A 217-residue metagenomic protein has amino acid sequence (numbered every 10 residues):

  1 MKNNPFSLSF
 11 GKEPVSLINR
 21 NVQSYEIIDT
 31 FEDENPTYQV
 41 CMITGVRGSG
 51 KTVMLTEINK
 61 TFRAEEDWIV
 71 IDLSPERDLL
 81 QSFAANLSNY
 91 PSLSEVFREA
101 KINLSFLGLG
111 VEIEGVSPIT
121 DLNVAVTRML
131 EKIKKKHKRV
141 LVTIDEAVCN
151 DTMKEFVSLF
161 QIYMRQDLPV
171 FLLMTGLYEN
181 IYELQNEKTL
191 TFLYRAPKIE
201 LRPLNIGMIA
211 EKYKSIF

Functional and structural regions predicted by a protein language model:
M1-C41, N89: A short, basic N-terminal segment
P36-E57: Walker A/P-loop nucleotide-binding motif
C41-M42, T56, K60-D78: Conserved catalytic segments around the Walker B and adjacent sensor/switch elements of P-loop NTPase domains
G48, E76-L79, C149, L177-Y182 (+1 more regions): Conserved nucleotide-binding/hydrolysis micro-motifs of P-loop NTPases
D67, D78-L109, E114: Conserved NTP-binding/hydrolysis module of P-loop NTPases
G115-N180, N186-T189: Conserved Walker B catalytic segment
N186-P203: A short helix-turn-beta junction within AAA+ P-loop NTPase domains corresponding to the substrate/partner-engaging
L201-F217: Conserved small helical "lid"/interfacial subdomain of P-loop NTPases
